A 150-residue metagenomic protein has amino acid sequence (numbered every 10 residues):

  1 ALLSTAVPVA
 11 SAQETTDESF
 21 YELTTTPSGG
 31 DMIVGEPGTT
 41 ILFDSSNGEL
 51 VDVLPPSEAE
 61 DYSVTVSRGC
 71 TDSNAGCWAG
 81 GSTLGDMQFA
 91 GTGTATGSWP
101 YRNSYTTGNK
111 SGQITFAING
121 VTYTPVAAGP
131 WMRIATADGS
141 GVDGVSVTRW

Functional and structural regions predicted by a protein language model:
A1-R68: N-terminal prepro-regions of secreted/extracellular proteins
E58-W150: Mature secreted bioactive peptide module from preproproteins
